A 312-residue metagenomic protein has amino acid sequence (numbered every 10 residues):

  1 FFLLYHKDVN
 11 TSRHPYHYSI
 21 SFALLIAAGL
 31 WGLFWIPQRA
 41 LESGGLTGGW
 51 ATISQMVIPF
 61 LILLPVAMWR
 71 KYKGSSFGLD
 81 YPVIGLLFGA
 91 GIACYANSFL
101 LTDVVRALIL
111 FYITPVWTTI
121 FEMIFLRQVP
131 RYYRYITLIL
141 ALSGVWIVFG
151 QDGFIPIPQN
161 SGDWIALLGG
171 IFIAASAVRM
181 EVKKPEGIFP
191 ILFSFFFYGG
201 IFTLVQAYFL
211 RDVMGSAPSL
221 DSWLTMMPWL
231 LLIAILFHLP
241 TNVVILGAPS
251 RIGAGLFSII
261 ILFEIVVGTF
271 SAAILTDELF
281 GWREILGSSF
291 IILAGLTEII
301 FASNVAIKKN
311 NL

Functional and structural regions predicted by a protein language model:
F1-W50, C94, I139, P156-V182 (+1 more regions): Glycine-/small-residue-enriched transmembrane alpha-helix faces in small-molecule transporters and effluxers
S19-A23, G49-P65, T137-L140, W164 (+1 more regions): Hydrophobic alpha-helical transmembrane segments of multi-pass integral membrane proteins, especially transporters
S19-A27, K71-C94, N160-G169, A217-P240 (+1 more regions): Loop-to-transmembrane-helix transition segments
F22, S54, L108-I113, M180-G199 (+1 more regions): Helix-helix packing/entry segments at the starts of transmembrane helices
G32, G85, G89, A93 (+5 more regions): Hydrophobic/small/kink-forming positions within alpha-helical transmembrane segments of polytopic membrane proteins
M56, L262-L312: C-terminal-most transmembrane helix of multi-pass membrane proteins
I62, A67-R70, T114-I139, V266-L286: C-terminal transmembrane-helix exit sites in multi-pass transporters
L63, Y133-Q151, R283-A302: Hydrophobic transmembrane alpha-helices of multi-pass small-molecule transport proteins
